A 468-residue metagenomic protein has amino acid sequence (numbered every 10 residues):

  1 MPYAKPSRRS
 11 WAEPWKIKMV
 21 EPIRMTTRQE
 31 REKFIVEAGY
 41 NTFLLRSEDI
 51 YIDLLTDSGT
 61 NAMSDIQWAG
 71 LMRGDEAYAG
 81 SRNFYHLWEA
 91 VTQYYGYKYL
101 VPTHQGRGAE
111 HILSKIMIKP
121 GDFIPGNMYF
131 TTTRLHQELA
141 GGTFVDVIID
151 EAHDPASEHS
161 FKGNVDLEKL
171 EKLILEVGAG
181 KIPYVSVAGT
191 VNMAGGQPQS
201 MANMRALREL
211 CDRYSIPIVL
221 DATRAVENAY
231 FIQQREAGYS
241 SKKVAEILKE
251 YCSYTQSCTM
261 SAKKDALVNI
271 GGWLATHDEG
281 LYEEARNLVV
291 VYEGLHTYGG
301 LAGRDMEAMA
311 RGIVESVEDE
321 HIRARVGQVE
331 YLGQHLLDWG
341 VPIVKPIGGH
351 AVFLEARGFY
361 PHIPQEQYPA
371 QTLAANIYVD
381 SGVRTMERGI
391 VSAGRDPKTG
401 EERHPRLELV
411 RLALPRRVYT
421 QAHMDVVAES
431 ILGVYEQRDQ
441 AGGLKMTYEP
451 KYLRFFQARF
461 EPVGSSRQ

Functional and structural regions predicted by a protein language model:
P2-Y40, L44-A62, Q67, E76-L100 (+2 more regions): Conserved PLP-enzyme active-site core in the AAT-like
G142-D146, T276-E284, R304, V379-R406: Flexible glycine/proline-rich, aromatic-decorated loop/lid segments
S261, I347, R388-V391: Acidic carboxylate-rich catalytic motifs and surrounding loops in phosphoryl-/glycosyl-chemistry enzymes
I270, H350, E408-L412: Short amphipathic alpha-helical segments
E283, P361-P369, R417-V426: Short, conserved charged micro-motifs
S316, S392-Q468: PLP-dependent enzyme catalytic core of the Aspartate aminotransferase-like
V329-E330, V344-A356: Conserved glycine-rich beta-strand-loop-beta hairpin in the small C-terminal domain of fold type I
R357-R384, T399-P405: Active-site loop ensemble at the mouth of alpha/beta enzyme cores that anchors a bound cofactor
